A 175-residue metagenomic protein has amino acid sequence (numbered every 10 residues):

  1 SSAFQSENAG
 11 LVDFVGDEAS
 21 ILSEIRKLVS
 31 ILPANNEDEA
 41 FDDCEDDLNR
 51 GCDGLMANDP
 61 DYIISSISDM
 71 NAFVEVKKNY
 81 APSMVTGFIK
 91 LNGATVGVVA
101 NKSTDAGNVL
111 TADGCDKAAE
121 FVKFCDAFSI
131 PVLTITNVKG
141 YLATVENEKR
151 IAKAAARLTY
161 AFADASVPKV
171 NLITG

Functional and structural regions predicted by a protein language model:
S1-G175: Ligand-binding clefts of soluble mixed alpha/beta catalytic domains
